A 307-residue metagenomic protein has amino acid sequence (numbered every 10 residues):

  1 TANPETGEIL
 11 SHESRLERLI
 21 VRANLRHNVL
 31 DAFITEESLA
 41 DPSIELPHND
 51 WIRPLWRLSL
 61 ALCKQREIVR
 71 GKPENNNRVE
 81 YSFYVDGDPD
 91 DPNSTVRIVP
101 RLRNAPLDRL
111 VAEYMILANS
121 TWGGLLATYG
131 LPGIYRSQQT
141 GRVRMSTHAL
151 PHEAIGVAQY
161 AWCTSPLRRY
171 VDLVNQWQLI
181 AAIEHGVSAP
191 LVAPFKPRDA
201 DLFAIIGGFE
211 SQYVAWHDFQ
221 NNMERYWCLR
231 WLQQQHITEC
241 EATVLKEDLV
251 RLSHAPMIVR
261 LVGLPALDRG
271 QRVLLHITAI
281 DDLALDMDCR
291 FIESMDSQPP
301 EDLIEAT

Functional and structural regions predicted by a protein language model:
T1-V273, A279-D288, E293-T307: Electropositive polyanion-binding surfaces
